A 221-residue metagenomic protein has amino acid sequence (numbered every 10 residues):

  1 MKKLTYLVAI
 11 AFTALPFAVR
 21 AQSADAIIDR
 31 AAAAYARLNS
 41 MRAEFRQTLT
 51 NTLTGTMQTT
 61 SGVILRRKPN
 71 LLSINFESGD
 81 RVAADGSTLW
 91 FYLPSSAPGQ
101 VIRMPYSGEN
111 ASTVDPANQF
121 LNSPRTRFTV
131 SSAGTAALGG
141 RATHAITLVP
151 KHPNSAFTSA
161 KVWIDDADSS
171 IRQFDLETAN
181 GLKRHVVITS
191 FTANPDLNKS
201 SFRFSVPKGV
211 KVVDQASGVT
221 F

Functional and structural regions predicted by a protein language model:
M1-V8, F17: Bacterial N-terminal signal peptides that target proteins for export
F17-M57, R67-L71, V206-F221: N-terminal leader/targeting segments and the immediate start of mature chains
L38-S40, T59-S61, P69, E77 (+7 more regions): Extracytoplasmic
F45, L71-N75, L89-Y92, L148 (+1 more regions): Short hydrophobic/aromatic-rich beta-strand segments that constitute the beta-sheet cores of beta-sandwich/beta-barrel
S61-V114, R184: An acidic-aromatic
P98-A142: Flexible, surface-exposed loop/linker segments and immediately adjacent secondary-structure boundaries
F128-V219: Gly/Pro-enriched, hydrophobic low-complexity segments that function as extracytoplasmic propeptides/linkers
